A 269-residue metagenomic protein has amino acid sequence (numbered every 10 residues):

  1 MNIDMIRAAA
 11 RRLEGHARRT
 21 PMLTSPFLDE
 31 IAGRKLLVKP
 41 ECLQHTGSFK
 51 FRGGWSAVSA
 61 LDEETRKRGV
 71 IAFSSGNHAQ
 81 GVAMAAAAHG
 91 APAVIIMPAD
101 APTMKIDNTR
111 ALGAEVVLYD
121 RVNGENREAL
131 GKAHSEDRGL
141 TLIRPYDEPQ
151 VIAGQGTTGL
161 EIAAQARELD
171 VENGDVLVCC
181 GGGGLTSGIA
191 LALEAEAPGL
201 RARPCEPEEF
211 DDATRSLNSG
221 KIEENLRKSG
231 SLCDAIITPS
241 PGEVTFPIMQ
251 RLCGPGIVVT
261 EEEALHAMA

Functional and structural regions predicted by a protein language model:
M1-A269: PLP-dependent amino-acid enzyme catalytic core
